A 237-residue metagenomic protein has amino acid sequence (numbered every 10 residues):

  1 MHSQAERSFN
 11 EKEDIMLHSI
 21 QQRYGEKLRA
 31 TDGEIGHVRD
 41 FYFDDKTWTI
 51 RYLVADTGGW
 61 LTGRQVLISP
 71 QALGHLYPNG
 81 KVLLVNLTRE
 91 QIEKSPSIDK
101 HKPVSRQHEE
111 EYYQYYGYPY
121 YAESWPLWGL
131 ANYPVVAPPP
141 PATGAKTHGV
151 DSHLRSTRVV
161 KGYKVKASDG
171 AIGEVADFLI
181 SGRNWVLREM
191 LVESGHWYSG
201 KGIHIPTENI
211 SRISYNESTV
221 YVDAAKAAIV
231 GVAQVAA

Functional and structural regions predicted by a protein language model:
H2-A237: Peripheral interaction segments used for macromolecular assembly
